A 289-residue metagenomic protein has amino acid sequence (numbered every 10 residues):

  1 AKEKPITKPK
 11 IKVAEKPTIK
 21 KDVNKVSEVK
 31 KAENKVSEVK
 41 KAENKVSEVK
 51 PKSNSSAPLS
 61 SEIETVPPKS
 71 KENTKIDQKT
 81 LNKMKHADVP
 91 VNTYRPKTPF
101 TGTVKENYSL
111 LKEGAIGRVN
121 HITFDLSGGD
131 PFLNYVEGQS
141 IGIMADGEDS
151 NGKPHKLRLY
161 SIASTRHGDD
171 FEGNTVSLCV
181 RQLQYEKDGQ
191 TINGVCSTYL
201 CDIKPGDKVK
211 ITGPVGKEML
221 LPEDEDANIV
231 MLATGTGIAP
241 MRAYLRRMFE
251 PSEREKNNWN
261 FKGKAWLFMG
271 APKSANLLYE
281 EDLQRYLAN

Functional and structural regions predicted by a protein language model:
K2-K8, K12, K16, K20 (+9 more regions): Reductase modules of NAD(P)H-dependent flavoproteins
V26-E28, E33-E38, E43, E48: Acidic, glycine-centered low-complexity repeats within long intrinsically disordered regions
L81, E113, S150-K153: Extended, solvent-exposed, non-transmembrane regions
V104-N107, I162: Conserved hydrophobic positions within beta-strands
S109-K112, H167-D169: Short, conserved beta-turn/loop elements at beta-strand boundaries and strand-helix junctions
F124-V230, R246-N257, P272-K273: FAD-binding FR-type
P222-E223, M241-L245, N276-E281: A short acidic (Asp/Glu
E225-L245, L267: C-terminal, well-structured subdomains that either form a transmembrane helix-short loop-helix hairpin in multi-pass
